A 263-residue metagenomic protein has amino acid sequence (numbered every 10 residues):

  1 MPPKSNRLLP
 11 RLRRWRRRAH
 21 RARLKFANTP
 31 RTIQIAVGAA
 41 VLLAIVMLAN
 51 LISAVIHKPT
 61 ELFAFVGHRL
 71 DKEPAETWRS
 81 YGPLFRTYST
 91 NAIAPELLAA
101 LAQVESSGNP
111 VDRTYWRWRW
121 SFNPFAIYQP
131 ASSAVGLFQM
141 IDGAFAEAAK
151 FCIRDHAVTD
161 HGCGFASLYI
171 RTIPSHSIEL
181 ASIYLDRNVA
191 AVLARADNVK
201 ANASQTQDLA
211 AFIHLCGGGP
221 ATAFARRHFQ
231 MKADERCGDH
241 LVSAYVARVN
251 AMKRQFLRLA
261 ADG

Functional and structural regions predicted by a protein language model:
M1-R31: N-terminal Lys/Arg-rich, disordered targeting/topogenic segments
R31-S53: Hydrophobic membrane-insertion alpha-helices, especially the h-region of bacterial N-terminal signal peptides
L51-A261: Catalytic glycan-binding domains that act on GlcNAc-containing polysaccharides
